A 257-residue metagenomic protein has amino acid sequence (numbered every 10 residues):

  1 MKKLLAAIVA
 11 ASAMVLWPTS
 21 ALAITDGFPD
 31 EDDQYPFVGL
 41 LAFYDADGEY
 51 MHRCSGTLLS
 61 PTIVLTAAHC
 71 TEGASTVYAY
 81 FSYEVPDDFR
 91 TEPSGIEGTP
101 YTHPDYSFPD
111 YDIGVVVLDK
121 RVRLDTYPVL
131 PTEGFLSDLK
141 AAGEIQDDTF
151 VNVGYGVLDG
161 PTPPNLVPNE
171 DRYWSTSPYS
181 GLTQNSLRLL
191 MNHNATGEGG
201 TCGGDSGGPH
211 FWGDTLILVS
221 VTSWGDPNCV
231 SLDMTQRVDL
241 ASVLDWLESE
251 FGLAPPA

Functional and structural regions predicted by a protein language model:
M1-I8: Bacterial N-terminal signal peptides that target proteins for export
A10-A11, A21: Cleavable N-terminal signal peptides
I24, E31-G39, H52-Y83, N169-L182 (+1 more regions): C-terminal subregion of chymotrypsin/trypsin-like serine protease catalytic domains
I24-Q34, G48, E72, T76-A142: Conserved catalytic-core segment of clan PA serine endopeptidases
L41-D45: Short beta-strand segments and strand-loop junctions that repeat across beta-rich extracellular domains
E49, N194-G203: Active-site-proximal loop motif in hydrolases
D110-E198, D233-M234, L240-D245: Chymotrypsin/trypsin-fold serine protease catalytic domain
